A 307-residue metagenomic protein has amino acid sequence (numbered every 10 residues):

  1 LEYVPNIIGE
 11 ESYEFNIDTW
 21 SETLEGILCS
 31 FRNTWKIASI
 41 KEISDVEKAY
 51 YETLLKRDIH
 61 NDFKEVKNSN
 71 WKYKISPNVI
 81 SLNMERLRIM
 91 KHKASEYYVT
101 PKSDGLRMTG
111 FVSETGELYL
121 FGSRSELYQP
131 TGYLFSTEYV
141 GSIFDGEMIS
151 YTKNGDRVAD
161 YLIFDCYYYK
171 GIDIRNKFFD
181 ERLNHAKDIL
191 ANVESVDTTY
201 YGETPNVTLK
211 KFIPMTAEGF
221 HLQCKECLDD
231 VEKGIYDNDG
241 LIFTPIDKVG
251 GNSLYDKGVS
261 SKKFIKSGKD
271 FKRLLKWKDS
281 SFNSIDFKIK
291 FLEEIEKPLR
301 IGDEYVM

Functional and structural regions predicted by a protein language model:
L1-Y50: Phosphate-end processing signature that detects enzymes handling 5′-triphosphorylated RNA and polyphosphate
E2, N6, V46-R124, Y151 (+2 more regions): Nucleic-acid 5′ end/cap handling module spanning
E2-G9, C166-D173, I295: A generic structural motif
G9-S12, N154-D156, D173-N176, L254: Short conserved micro-motifs at the rims of enzyme active sites and ligand-binding pockets
E10-I27, F179-A191, H221-E226: Well-ordered, non-membrane alpha-helical segments in soluble/globular domains
S123-F144, Y167-Y168, D173-D197: Compact, glycine/acidic-enriched structural inserts
V140-G146, A159-F164, P205, D239-L241: Generic beta-strand structural signal
S150-I174: Internal, well-ordered alpha/beta segment that forms a basic, Gly-enriched binding/recognition surface
